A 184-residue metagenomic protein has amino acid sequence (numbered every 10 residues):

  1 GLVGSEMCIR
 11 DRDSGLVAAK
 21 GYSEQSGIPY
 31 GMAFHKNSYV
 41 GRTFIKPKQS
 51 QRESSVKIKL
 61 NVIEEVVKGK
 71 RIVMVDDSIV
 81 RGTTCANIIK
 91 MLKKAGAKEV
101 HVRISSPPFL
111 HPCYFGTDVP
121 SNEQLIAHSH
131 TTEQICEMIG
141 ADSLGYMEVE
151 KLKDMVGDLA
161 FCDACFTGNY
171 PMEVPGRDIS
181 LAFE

Functional and structural regions predicted by a protein language model:
L2-C8: Short, small-residue-biased leader/transition segments that mark boundaries at the very start of proteins
S5, G69-R71, K98: Short coil/turn segments at beta-strand junctions that form active-site/ligand-binding loops
I9-R10, Y30-A33, V102, Y146: General beta-strand structural signal in soluble alpha/beta enzymes
G15-A19, N37-T43, V80-T83, P107-P112 (+1 more regions): Flexible loop/turn segments at secondary-structure boundaries
L16-Y22, S26, Y30, R71-L92: Extended, hydrophobic alpha-helical segments in both membrane/secreted and soluble proteins
G27-V73, L110-P120: Short, glycine/charge-rich flexible loops or terminal/linker lids adjacent to PRPP-binding catalytic cores
N61-V75, I79-V80, I104, V174 (+1 more regions): Mobile, glycine- and charge-enriched loop segments and immediately flanking short secondary-structure elements within
K90-E184: PRPP-dependent phosphoribosyltransferase catalytic core
